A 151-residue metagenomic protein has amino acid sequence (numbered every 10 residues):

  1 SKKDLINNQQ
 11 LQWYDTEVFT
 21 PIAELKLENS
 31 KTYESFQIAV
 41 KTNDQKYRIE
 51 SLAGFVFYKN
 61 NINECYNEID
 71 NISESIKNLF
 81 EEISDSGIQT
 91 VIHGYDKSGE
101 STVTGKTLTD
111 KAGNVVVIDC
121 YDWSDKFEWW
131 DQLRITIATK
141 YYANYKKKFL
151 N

Functional and structural regions predicted by a protein language model:
S1-F19, E24, A53-N151: Non-cytosolic coordination micro-motifs
T20-E50: Compositionally biased P/S/T/G-rich terminal and signal peptide-adjacent segments that lie outside catalytic cores
